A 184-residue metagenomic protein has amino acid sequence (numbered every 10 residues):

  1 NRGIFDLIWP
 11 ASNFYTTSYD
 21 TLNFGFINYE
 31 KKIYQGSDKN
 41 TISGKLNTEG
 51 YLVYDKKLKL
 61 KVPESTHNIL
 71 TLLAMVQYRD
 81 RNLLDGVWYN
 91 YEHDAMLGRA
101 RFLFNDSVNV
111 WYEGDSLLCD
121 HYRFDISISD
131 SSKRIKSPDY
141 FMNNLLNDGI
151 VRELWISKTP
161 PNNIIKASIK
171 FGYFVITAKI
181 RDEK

Functional and structural regions predicted by a protein language model:
N1-K45, N90-K184: Acidic, serine/threonine-rich low-complexity disordered tracts
I4, L73, L83-L84, L117: Alpha-helical structural elements
T41-N82: Hydrophobic, well-structured mid-protein blocks that either form specific transmembrane helices
R81-Y89: A contiguous pocket-lining binding segment that forms or flanks enzyme active sites
